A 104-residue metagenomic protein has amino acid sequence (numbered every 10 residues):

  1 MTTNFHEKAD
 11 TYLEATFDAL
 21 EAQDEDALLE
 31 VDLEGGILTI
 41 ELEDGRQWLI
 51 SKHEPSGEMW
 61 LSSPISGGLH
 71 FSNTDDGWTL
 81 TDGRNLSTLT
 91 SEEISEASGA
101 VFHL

Functional and structural regions predicted by a protein language model:
M1-L49, H53-L104: N-terminal intrinsically disordered, cationic/polar leader segments that include organellar targeting peptides
